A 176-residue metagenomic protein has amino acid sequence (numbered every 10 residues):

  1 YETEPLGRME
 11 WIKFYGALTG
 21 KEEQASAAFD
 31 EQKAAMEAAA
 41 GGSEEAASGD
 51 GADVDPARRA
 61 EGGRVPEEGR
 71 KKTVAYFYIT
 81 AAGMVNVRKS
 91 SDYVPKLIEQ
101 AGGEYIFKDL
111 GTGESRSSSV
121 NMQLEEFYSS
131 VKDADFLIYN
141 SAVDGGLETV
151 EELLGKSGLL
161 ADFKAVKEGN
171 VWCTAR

Functional and structural regions predicted by a protein language model:
Y1-G83, R176: Extracytoplasmic substrate-binding proteins
T3-K13, A17, F136-R176: Structured C-terminal subdomain patch of bacterial secreted/periplasmic proteins
M9-K13, A17, S26, D30 (+4 more regions): Solvent-exposed, polar/charged alpha-helical surfaces in well-ordered, non-transmembrane soluble domains, broadly
S26-A27, Y105-D109, E168-N170: Short C-terminal domain-edge/linker segments immediately following a structured domain
Q32-M36, D109-S115, W172-R176: Low-complexity, flexible helical/coil segments
G41-G42, G69-T149: Flexible, glycine-rich surface segments
D53, K89-D92, K164: Generic hydrophobic/packing signal
